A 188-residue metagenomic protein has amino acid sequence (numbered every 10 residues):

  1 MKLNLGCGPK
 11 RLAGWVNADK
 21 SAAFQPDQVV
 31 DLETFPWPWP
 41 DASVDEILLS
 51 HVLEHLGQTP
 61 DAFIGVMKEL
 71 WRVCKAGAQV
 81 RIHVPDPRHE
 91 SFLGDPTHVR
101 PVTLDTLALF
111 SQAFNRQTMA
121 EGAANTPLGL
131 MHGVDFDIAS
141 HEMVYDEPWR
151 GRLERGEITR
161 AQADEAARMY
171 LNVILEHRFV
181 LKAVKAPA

Functional and structural regions predicted by a protein language model:
L3-P9: Class I SAM-dependent methyltransferase "Motif I" SAM/SAH-binding loop
G14-T34: Active-site regions of enzymes building and remodeling cell-envelope glycoconjugates
D19, V52, L70: Hydrophobic adenine-recognition pocket in adenosine-nucleotide-binding enzymes
V30-L48: A short acidic, Gly/Pro-enriched loop at the edge of an enzyme's catalytic core that lines a small-molecule cofactor
T34, E54-Q58, L109: Active-site micro-motifs of SAM-dependent methyltransferase domains
D45-D61: A short SAM/SAH-binding and catalytic strip from SAM-dependent methyltransferases
P60-G65, E69-W71, Q79-A188: S-adenosyl-L-methionine-dependent methyltransferase catalytic module, highlighting the catalytic core
